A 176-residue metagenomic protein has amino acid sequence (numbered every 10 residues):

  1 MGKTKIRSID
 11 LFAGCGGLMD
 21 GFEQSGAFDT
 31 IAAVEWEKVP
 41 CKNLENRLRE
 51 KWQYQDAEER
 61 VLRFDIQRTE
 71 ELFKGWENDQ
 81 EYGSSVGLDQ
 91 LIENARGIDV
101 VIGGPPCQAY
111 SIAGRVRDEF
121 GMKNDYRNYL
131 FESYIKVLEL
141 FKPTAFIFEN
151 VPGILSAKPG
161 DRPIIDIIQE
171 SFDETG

Functional and structural regions predicted by a protein language model:
M1-G176: Conserved active-site and SAM-binding loop architecture of S-adenosyl-L-methionine-dependent nucleic-acid
